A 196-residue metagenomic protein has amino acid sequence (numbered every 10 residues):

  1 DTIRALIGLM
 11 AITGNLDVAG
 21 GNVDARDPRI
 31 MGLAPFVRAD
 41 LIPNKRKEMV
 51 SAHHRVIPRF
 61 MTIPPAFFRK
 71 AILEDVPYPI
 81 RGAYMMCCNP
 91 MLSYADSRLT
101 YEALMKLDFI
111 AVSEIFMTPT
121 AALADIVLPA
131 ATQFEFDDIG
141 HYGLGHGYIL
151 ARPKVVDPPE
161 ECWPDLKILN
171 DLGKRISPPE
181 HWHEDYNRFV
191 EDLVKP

Functional and structural regions predicted by a protein language model:
D1-L6, I12-V18, R26-P196: Non-catalytic alpha/beta scaffold blocks inside enzyme catalytic domains
V23: Active-site-adjacent alpha/beta core region of enzyme catalytic domains
